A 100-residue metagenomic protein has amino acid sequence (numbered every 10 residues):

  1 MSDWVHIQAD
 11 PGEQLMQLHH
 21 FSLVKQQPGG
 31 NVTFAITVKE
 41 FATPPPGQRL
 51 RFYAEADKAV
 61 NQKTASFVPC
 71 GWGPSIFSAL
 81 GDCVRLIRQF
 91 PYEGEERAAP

Functional and structural regions predicted by a protein language model:
M1-A35: Negatively charged, low-complexity tracts enriched in Asp/Glu with abundant Ser/Thr
P28, T43-P45, N61, S78: Generic "edge-of-domain/loop-turn" microfeature
V32-P45: Broad, structure-driven detector of short, well-ordered beta-strand segments within folded domains
T37, A56-K58, G81, P100: Short stretches within intrinsically disordered, low-complexity N-terminal or propeptide regions
P44-Y53: Short, flexible loop/turn motifs enriched in small residues
D57-S78: A short, exposed loop/beta-hairpin motif centered on an aromatic-Gly-Thr core
S75, A79-I87: Stable alpha-helical structural segments in soluble proteins, enriched in small hydrophobic residues
V84-A98: Short arginine-rich
